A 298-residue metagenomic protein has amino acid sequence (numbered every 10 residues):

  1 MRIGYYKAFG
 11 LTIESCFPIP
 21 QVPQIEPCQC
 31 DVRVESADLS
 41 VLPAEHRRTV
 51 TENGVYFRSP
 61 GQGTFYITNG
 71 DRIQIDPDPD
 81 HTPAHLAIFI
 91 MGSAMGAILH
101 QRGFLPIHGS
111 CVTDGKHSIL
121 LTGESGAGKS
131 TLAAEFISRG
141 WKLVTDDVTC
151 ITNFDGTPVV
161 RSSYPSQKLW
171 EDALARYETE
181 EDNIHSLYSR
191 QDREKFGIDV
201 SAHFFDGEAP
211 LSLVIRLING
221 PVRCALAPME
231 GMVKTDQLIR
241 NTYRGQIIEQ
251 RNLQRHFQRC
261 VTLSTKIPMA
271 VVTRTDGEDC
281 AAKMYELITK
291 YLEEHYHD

Functional and structural regions predicted by a protein language model:
M1-T82, E286-D298: Long, basic/Gly/Ser/Thr-rich N-terminal segments that mediate initial subcellular attachment or targeting
R2-C16, V22-P23, D114-G115, I119-T122 (+1 more regions): Glycine-rich, often acidic-flanked micro-motifs that create phosphate/phosphodiester-binding or positioning elements
S59-G61, T68-S118: Extreme N-terminal, non-catalytic leader segments that precede Walker-type/kinase nucleotide-binding cores
G126: Walker A (P-loop) phosphate-binding loop of P-loop NTPases
K129: Conserved lysine of the Walker
L132-A133: Post-Walker A alpha-helix
F136: Aromatic pocket-lining residues of Rossmann-like dinucleotide-binding sites
